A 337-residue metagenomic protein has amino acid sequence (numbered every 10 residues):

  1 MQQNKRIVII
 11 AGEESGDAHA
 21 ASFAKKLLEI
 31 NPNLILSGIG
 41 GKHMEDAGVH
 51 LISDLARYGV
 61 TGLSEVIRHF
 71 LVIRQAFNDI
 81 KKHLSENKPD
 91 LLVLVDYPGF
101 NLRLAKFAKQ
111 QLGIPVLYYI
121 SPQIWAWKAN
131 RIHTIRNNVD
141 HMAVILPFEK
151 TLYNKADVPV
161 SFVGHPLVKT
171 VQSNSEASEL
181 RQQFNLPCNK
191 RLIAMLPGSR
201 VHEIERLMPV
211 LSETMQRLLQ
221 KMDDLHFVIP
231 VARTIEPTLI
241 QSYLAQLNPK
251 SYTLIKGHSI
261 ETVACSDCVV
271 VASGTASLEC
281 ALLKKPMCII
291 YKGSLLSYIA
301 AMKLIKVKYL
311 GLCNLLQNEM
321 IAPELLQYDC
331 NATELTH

Functional and structural regions predicted by a protein language model:
M1-H337: Nucleotide-activated sugar donor-binding and catalytic core shared by glycosyltransferases and related lipid-linked
